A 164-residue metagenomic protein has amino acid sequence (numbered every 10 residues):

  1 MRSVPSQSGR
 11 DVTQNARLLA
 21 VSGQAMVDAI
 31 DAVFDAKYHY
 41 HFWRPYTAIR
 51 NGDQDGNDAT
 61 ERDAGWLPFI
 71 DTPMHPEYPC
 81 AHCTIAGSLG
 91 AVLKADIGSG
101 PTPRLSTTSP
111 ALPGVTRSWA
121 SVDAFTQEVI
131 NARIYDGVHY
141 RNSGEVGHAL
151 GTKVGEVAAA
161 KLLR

Functional and structural regions predicted by a protein language model:
M1-R164: Hydrophobic alpha-helical bundle signature of multipass membrane enzymes
